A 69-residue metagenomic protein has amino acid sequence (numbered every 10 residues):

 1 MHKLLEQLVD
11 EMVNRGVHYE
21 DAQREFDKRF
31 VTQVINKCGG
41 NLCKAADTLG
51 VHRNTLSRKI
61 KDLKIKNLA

Functional and structural regions predicted by a protein language model:
H2-A69: Bacterial C-terminal helix-turn-helix
